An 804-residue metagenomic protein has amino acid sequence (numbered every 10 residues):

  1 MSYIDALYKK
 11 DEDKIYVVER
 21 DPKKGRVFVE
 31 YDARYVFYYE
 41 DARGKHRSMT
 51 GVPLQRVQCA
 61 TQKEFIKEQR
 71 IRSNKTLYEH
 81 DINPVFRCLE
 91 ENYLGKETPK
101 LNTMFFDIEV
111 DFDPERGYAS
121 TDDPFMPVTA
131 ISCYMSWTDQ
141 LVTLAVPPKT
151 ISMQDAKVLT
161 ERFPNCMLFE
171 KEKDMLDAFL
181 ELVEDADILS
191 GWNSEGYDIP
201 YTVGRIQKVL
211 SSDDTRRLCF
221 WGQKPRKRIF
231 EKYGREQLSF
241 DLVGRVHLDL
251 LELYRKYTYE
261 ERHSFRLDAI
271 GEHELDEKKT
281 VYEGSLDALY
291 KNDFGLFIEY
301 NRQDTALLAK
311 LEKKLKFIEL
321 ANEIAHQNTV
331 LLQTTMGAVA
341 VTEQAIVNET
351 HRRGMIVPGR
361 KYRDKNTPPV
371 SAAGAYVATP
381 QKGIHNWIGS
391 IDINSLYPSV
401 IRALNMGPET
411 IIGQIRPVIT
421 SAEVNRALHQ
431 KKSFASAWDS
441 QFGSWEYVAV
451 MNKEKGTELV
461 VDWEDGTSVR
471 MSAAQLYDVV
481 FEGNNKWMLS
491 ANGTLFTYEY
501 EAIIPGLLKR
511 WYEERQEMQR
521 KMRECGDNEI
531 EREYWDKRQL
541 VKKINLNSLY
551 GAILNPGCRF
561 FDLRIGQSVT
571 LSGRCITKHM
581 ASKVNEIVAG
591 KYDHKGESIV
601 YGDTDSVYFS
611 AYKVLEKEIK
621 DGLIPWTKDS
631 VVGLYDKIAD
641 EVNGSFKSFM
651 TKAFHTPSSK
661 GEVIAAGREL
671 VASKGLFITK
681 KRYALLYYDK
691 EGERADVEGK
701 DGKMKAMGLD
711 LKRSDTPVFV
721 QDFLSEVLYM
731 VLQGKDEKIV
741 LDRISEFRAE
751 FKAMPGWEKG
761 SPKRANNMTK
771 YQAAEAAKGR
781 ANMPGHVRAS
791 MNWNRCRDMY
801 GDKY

Functional and structural regions predicted by a protein language model:
M1-D185, C219, R302-D304, A309-H326 (+6 more regions): DnaQ-like (DEDDh/DEDDy) 3′-5′ exonuclease domain used for proofreading and 3′-end trimming on nucleic acids
V17, Y635-Y804: C-terminal, non-catalytic extensions of nucleic-acid polymerases
Q140-V146, T150-C166, E170, L189 (+3 more regions): Active-site-proximal helix-loop-helix substrate-binding element of RNase H-like nuclease domains
T160-C166, V183-I188, Y290-L296, Q327 (+6 more regions): Glycine- and acidic
F179-T202: Proline-aspartate-enriched helix->loop->beta-strand connector
K279, T577-T604: Active-site palm subdomain of RNA-directed nucleic acid polymerases
A288-F434, W445, E529-K583, Y601 (+2 more regions): Common nucleic-acid-contacting/processivity interface regions adjacent to the catalytic cores of nucleic-acid enzymes
V607-E641: Catalytic palm subdomain of template-directed nucleic-acid polymerases, centered on the conserved carboxylate motif
